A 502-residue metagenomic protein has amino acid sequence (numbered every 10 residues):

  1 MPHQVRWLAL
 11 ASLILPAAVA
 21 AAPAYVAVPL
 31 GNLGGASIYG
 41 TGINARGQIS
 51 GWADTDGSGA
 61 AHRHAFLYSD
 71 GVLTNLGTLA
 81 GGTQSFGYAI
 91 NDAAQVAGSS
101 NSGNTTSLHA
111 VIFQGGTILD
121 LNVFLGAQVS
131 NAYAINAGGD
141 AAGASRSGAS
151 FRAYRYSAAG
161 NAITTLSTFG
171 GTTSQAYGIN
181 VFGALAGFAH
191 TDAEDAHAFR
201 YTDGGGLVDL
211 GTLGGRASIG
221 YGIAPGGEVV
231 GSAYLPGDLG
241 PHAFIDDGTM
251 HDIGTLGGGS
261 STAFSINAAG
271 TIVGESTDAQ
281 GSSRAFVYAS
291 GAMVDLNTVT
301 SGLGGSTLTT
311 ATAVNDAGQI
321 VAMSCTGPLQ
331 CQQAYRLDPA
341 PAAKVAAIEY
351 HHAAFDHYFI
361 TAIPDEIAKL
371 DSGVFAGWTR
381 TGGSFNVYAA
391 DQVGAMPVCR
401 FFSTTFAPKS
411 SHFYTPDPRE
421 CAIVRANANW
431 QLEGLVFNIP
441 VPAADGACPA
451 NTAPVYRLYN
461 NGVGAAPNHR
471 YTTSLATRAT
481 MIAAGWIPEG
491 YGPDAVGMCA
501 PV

Functional and structural regions predicted by a protein language model:
M1-A22: Sec-dependent, cleavable N-terminal signal peptides
V5, V19, V26, N32 (+7 more regions): A generic alpha-helix propensity feature with a strong bias for hydrophobic helices
L10, T168, L303, A390 (+1 more regions): Residues embedded in well-ordered secondary-structure elements
A11, P16-A17, P29, S69 (+5 more regions): Generic secretory/membrane-interface signal
L13, A20, V26, A233 (+4 more regions): Compositionally biased, intrinsically disordered/low-complexity regions enriched for serine, proline and threonine
A21-P341: Residue-level hotspots at or immediately adjacent to binding/recognition sites across diverse folds
A342-V502: Extracellular glycan-binding segments that recognize GlcNAc-based cell-wall polysaccharides
